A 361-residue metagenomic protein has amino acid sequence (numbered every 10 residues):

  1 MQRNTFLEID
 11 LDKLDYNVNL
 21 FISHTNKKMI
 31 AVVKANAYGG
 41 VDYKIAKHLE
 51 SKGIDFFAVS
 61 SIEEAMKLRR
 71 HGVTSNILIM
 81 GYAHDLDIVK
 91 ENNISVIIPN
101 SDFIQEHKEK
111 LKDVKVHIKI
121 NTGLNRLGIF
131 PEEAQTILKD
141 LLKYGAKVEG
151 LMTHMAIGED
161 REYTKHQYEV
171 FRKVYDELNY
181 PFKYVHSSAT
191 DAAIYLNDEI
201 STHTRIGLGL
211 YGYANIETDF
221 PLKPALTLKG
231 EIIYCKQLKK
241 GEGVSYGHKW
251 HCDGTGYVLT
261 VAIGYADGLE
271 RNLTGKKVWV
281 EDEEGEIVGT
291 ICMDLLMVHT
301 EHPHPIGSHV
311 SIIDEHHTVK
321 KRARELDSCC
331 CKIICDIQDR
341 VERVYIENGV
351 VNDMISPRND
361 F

Functional and structural regions predicted by a protein language model:
Q2-D10, D15, A83-H84, I88 (+3 more regions): Active-site anion/phosphate-binding pocket segments in diverse small-molecule metabolic enzymes
Q2-E8, K13-Y16, K27-Y184, I200: Active-site-proximal beta-alpha core segment in soluble small-molecule metabolic enzymes
H24: Conserved PLP-dependent catalytic core of the aminotransferase class-I/II
